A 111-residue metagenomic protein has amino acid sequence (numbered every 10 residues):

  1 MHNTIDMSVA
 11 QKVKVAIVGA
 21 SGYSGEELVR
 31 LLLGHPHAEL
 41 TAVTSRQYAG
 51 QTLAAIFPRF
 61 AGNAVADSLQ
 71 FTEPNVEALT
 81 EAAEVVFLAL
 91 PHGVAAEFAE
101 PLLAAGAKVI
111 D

Functional and structural regions predicted by a protein language model:
M1-D111: N-terminal Rossmann-like NAD(P) cofactor-binding subdomain of oxidoreductases, focused on the glycine-rich
